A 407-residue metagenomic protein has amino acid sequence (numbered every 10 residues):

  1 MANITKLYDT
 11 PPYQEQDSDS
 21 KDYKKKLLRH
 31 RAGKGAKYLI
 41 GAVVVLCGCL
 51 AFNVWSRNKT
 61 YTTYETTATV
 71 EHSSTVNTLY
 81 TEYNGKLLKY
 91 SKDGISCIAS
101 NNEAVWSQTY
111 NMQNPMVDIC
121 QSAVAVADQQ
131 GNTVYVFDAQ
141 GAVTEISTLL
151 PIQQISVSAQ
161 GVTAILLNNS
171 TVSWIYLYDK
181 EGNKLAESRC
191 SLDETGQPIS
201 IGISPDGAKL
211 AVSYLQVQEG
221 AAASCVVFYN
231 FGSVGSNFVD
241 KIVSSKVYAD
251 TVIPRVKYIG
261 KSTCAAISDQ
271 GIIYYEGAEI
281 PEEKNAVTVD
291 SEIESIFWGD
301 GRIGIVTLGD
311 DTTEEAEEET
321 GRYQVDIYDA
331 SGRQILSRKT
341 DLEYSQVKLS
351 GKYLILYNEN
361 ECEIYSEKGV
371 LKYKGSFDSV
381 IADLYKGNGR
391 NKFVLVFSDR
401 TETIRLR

Functional and structural regions predicted by a protein language model:
M1-K34: N-terminal Lys/Arg-rich, disordered targeting/topogenic segments
K24-L27, L215, Y229-F231, F393 (+1 more regions): Acidic, small-residue rich beta-repeat scaffolds with periodic aromatic anchors
K34-N53: Hydrophobic membrane-insertion alpha-helices, especially the h-region of bacterial N-terminal signal peptides
G48-H72, K92-Q108, G131-T148, W174-C190 (+5 more regions): Surface-exposed loop/turn elements that mediate protein-protein interactions on large endomembrane-trafficking
H72-E82, N111-S122, L150-G161, E194-I203 (+4 more regions): Repeated scaffold domains used in trafficking and secretory/extracellular systems, primarily beta-propellers
T78-S91, I95-S96, V117-Q129, V134-Y135 (+7 more regions): Short beta-strand elements that form the blades of beta-propeller/WD-repeat-like and other beta-sheet-rich scaffold
T148-C190, G196, G202-I203: Cytosol-/stroma-facing membrane-proximal "stalk/adaptor" domains immediately downstream of transmembrane anchors
G196-V227, F238-K261, A265-I273, S295-G301 (+3 more regions): Charged, solvent-exposed interaction patches on well-folded alpha/beta domains that mediate macromolecular contacts
